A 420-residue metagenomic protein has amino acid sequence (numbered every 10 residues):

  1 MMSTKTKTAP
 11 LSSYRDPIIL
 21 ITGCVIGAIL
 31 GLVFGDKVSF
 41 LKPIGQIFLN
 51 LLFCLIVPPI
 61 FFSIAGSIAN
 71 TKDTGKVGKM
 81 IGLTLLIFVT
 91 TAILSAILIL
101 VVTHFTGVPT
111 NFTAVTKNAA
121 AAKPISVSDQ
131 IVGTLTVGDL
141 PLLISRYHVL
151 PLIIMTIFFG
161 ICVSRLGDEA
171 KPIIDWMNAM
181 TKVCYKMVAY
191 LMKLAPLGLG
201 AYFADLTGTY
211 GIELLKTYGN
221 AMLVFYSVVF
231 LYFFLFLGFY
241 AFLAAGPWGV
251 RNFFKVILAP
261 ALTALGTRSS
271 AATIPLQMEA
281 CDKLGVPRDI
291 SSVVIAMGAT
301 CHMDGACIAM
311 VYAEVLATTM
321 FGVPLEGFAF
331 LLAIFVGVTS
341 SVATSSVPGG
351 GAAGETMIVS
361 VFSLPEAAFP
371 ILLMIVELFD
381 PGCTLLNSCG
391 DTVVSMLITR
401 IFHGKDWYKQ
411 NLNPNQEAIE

Functional and structural regions predicted by a protein language model:
T8-D36, Q46-L52, L83-R251, N411-L412 (+1 more regions): Signature of multi-pass transmembrane helix bundles
K37-L41, G78, I212-N220, P247-K255 (+2 more regions): Membrane-water interface of transmembrane alpha-helices in multipass transporters/channels
K42-N50, K79, L142, D175-Y190 (+4 more regions): Short amphipathic alpha-helical coupling elements at transmembrane boundaries
L51, V89-I93, I97, Y226-L231 (+5 more regions): Hydrophobic transmembrane alpha-helical segments of multi-pass transport and channel proteins
S67-K76, N111, L166-K171, A179 (+6 more regions): Juxtamembrane helix-boundary/capping and inter-helix hinge elements in multi-pass membrane proteins
G75-L83, K186-K193, K283-A299, G327-F328 (+2 more regions): Membrane-interface alpha-helices at helix entry/exit sites of multi-pass transporters
A96-V101, F105, F253-L276, S291-L316 (+3 more regions): Hydrophobic alpha-helical transmembrane segments of multi-pass integral membrane proteins, predominantly secondary
V311-E420: Transmembrane alpha-helical segments and their short flanking loops that form helix-hairpins/helix-helix interfaces
